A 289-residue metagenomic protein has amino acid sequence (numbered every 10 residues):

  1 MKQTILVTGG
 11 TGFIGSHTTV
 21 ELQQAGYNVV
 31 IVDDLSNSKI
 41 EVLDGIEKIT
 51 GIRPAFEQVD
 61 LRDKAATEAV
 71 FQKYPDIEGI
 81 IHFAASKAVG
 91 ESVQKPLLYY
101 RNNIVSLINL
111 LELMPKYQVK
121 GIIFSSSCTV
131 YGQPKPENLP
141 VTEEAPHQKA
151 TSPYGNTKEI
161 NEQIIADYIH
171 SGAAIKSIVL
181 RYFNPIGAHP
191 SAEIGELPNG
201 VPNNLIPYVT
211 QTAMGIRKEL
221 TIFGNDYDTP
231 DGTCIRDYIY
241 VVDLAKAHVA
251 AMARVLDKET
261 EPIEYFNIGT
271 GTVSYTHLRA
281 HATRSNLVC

Functional and structural regions predicted by a protein language model:
K2-G79, V201: N-terminal Rossmann/SDR dinucleotide-binding element
T8, I80-F83, I122-S127, L180-P185: SDR active-site strand-loop-helix element
L61-N102, Q133: NAD(P)H-binding glycine-rich loop region in Rossmannoid oxidoreductase-like domains and their noncatalytic homologs
R62, Q94, N102, S152 (+4 more regions): Residue-level signal for the nucleotide or nucleotide-sugar donor/cofactor binding architecture
Q94-R101, V105-E112, G121, V130-N184 (+1 more regions): Catalytic helix-loop patch of NAD(P)-dependent Rossmann-fold dehydrogenases
G187-A188, T210-D228, R236-Y265: Alpha-helical substrate-binding/gating segment
T276-T283: Conserved small/polar residues in nucleotide/adenosyl-binding loops
L287-C289: Hydrophobic alpha-helical segments, chiefly the membrane-spanning helices and signal/signal-anchor peptides
